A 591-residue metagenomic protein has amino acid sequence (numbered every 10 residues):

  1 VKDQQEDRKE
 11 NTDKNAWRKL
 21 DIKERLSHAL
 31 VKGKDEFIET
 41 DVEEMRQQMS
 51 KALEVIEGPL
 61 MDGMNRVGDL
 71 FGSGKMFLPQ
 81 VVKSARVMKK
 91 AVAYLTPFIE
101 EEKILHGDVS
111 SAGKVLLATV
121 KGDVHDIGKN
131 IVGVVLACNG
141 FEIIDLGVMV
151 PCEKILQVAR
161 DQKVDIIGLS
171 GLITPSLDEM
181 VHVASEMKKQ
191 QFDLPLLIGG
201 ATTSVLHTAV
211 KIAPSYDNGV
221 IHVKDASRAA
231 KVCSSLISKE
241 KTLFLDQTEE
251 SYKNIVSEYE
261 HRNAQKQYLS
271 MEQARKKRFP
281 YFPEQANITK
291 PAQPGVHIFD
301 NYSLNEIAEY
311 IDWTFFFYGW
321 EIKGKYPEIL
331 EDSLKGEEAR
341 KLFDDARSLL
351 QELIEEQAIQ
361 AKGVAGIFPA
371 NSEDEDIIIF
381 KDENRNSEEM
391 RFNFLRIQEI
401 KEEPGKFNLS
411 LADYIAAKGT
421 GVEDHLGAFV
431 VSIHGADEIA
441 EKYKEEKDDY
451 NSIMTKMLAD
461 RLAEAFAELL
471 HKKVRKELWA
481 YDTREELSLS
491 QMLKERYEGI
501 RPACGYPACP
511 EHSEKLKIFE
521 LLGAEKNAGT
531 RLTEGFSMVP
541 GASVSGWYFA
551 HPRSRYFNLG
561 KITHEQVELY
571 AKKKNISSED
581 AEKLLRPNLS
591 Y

Functional and structural regions predicted by a protein language model:
V1-G68, S227-S452, M457, L478: Active-site loops and adjacent core secondary-structure elements that bind or stabilize anionic groups
V1-H28, L53, L78-A118: Long, charged amphipathic helices and adjacent flexible linkers at domain junctions
N11, F37-D41, Q48-P59, S73-V81 (+5 more regions): Flexible, glycine/charged-enriched surface loops at secondary-structure junctions
L30, L105-S110, K121-V124, V135 (+3 more regions): Replace "in large, NTP-powered and nucleic-acid-processing enzymes" with "in large, NTP-powered factors and other
E44, R66-S73, K90-L105, C138-L146 (+2 more regions): Conserved helix-loop functional segments at active or binding sites
K129-N139, D145-S215: Cofactor-cradling patches in redox/metallo enzymes
N408-I415, G419-Y591: C-terminal accessory domains/tails appended to large, multi-domain proteins
